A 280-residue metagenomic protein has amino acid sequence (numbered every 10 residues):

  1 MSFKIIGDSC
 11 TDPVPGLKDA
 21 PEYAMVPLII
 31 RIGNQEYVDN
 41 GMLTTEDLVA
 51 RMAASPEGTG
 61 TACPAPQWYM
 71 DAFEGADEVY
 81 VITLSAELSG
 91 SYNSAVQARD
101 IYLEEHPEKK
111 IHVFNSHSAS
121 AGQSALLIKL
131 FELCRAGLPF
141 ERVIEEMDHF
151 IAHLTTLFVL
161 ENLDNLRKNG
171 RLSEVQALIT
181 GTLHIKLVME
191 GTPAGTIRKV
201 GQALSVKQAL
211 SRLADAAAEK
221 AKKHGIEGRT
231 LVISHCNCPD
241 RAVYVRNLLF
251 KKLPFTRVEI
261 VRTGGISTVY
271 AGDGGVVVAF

Functional and structural regions predicted by a protein language model:
F3-A62: N-terminal glycine-rich anion-binding loop in soluble enzyme alpha/beta folds
K4, C10-A24, I29, L88-S91 (+4 more regions): Mixed-charge interfacial surface used for oligomerization/domain docking and macromolecular partner engagement
A20, S55, G75-A76, I82 (+1 more regions): Structured helix-beta-strand junction loops
E46-P64, T196-S211: Acidic/glycine-enriched edge-of-secondary-structure segments
P64-R99, L103-E105: Active-site cofactor/cluster-binding pocket
T83, H112-V113: A glycine-rich beta-strand to alpha-helix segment that forms a phosphate/ribose-binding loop at ligand/cofactor sites
H106-H112: Ligand-binding "clamshell"
